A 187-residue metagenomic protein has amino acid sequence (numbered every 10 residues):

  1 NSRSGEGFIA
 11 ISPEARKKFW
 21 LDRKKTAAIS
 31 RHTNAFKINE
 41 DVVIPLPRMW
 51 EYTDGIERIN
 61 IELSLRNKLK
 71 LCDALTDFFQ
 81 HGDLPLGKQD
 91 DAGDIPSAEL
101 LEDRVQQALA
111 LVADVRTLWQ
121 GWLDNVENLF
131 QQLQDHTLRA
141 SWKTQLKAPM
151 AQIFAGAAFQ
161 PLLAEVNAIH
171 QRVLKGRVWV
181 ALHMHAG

Functional and structural regions predicted by a protein language model:
N1-G187: Noncatalytic alpha-helical scaffold of FAD-dependent oxidoreductases
